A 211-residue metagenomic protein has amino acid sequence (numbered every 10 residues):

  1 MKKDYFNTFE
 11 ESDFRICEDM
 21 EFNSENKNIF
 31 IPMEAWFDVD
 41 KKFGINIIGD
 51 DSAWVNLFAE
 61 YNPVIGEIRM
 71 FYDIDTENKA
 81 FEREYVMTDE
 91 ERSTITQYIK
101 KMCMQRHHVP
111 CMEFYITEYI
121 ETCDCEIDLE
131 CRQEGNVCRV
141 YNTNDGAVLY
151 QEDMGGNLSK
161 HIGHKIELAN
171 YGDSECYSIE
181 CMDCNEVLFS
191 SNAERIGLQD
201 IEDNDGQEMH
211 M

Functional and structural regions predicted by a protein language model:
Y5-D13: Amphipathic alpha-helical segments
S24-N26, F30-Y115, T122-D128, G135 (+2 more regions): Acidic, low-complexity, intrinsically disordered interaction modules
D145-D153: Short aromatic-glycine motifs in intrinsically disordered, low-complexity regions
D203-D205: Acidic, Ser/Thr-interspersed intrinsically disordered low-complexity regions
Q207-M211: Non-Sec secretion/translocation targeting segments of pathogen effectors
